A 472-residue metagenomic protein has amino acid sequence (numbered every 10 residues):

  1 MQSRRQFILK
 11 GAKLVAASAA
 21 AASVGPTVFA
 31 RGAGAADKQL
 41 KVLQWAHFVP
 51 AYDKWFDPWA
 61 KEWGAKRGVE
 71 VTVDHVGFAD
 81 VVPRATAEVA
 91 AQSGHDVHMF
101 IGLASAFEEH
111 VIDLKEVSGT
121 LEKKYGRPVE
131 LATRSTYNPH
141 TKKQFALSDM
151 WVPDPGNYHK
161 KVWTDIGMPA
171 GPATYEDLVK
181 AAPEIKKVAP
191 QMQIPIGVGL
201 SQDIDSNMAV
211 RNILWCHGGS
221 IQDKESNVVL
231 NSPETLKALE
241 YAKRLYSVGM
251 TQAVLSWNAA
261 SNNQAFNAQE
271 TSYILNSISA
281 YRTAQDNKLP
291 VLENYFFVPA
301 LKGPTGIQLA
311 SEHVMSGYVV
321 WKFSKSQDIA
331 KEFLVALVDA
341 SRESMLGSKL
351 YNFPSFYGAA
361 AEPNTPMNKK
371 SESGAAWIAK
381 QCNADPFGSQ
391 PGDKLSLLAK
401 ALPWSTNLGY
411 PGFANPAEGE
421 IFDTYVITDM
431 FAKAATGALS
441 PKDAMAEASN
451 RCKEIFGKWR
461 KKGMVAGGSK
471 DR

Functional and structural regions predicted by a protein language model:
M1-S18: N-terminal secretory signal peptides and thylakoid transit peptides that target proteins across membranes
V49-E70, N157, I427, M445: Short, polar/charged alpha-helical segment
E62-E130, K161-A173, N263-A265, Q269-Y273 (+1 more regions): Extracytoplasmic "Venus flytrap"/periplasmic binding protein-like
F100-P155, S206, N294-V298, Q390 (+2 more regions): Hinge/lid segment of periplasmic solute-binding proteins
K115-E130, I196-L200, H217-K237, D286-L289 (+5 more regions): Short, solvent-exposed loop/beta-turn-alpha elements that line the ligand-binding surface or hinge of extracytoplasmic
H140-D149, D154, V179-V228, T271: Extracytoplasmic/periplasmic solute-binding protein
A181-E184, E225-S256, F296-A300: Glycine-centered hinge/linker elements that transmit conformational signals in sensory and ligand-binding systems
S279-V291, P304-Y425, G463-R472: C-terminal lobe and pocket-closing loops of periplasmic/extracytoplasmic Venus-flytrap solute-binding proteins
